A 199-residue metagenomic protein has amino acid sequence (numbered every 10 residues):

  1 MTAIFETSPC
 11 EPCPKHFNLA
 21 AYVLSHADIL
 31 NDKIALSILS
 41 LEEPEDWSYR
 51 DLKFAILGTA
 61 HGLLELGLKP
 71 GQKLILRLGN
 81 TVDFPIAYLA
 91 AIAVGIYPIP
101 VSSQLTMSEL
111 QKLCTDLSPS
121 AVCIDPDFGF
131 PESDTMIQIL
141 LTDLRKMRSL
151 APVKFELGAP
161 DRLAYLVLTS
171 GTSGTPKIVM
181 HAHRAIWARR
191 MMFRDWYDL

Functional and structural regions predicted by a protein language model:
M1-W47, D51-L66, D127: N-lobe entry segment of adenylate-forming
S8-F17, D143-L163, R190: Flexible, low-complexity linker/hinge segments
D32-I34, L150-L168, T175, D198-L199: Conserved pre-ATP/AMP-binding loop-to-beta segment of ANL
A35-T81, P85, L89, T106-Q111 (+2 more regions): Conserved AMP-binding/adenylate-forming core of the ANL superfamily
D46-R50, A164-A188: Conserved AMP-binding A3 loop
K53-G58, V179-D198: Conserved structural elements of the adenylate-forming
E65-L66, L89, A93-A159: Structural core segment of the AMP-binding/adenylate-forming
L74, A91, V122, L163 (+1 more regions): Conserved S/T- and glycine-rich ATP-binding loop of Class I adenylate-forming
